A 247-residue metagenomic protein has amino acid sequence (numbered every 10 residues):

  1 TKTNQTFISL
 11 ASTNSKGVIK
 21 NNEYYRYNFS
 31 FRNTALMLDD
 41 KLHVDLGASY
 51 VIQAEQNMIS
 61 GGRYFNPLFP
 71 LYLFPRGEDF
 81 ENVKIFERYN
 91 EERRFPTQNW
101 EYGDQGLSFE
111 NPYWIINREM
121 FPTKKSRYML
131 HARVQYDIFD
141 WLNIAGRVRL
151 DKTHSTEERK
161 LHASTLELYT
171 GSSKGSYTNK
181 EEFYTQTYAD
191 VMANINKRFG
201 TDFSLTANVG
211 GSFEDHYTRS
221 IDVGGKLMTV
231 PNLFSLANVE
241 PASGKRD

Functional and structural regions predicted by a protein language model:
T1, V18, R32-R127, A145-D247: Surface-exposed loop/interface segments of Gram-negative outer-membrane beta-barrel transport/assembly proteins
T3-L10, N14, F29-N33: Transmembrane beta-barrel domains of bacterial outer-membrane proteins
F7-Y24, Q56-S60: Periplasmic-side early beta-strands and strand-to-turn transitions of outer-membrane beta-barrels
L130: A cytosolic small-molecule/anion-sensing beta-strand core signal
D137: Functionally critical loop-and-helix segments that line ligand-binding/catalytic clefts of soluble enzyme domains
L142: An active-site-proximal structural segment forming one wall of the substrate-binding cleft that immediately precedes
